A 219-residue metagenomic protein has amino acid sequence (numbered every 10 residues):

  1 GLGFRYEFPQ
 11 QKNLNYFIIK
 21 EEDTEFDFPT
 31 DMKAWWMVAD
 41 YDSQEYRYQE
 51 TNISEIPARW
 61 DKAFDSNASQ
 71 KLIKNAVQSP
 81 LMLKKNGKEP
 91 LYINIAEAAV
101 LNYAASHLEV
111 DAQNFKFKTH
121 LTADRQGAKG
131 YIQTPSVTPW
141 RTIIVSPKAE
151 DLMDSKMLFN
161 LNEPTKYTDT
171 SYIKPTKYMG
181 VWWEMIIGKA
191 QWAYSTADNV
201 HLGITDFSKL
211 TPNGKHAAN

Functional and structural regions predicted by a protein language model:
G1-T168: N-terminal accessory beta-strand-rich subdomains and adjacent acidic, glycine-rich linkers that precede catalytic cores
Q133-A218: An acidic-aromatic substrate-binding cleft motif
